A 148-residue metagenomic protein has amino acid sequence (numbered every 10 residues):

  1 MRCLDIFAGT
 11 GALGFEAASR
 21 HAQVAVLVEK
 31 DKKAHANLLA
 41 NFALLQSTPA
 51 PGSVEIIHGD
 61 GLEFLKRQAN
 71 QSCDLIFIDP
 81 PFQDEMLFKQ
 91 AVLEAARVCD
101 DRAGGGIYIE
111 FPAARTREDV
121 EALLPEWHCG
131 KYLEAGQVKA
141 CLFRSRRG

Functional and structural regions predicted by a protein language model:
M1-G148: Class I S-adenosyl-L-methionine-dependent methyltransferase catalytic core
